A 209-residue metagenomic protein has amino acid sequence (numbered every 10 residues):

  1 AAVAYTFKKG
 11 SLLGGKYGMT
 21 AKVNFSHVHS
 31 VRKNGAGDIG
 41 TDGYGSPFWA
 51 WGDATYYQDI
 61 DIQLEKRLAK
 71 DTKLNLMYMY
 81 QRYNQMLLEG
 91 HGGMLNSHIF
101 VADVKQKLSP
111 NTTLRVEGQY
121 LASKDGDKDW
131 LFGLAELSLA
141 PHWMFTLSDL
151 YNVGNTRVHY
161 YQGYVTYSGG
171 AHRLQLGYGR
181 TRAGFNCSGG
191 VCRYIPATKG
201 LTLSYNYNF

Functional and structural regions predicted by a protein language model:
A1-F209: Exposed, low-structure sequence patches enriched in small/polar residues
